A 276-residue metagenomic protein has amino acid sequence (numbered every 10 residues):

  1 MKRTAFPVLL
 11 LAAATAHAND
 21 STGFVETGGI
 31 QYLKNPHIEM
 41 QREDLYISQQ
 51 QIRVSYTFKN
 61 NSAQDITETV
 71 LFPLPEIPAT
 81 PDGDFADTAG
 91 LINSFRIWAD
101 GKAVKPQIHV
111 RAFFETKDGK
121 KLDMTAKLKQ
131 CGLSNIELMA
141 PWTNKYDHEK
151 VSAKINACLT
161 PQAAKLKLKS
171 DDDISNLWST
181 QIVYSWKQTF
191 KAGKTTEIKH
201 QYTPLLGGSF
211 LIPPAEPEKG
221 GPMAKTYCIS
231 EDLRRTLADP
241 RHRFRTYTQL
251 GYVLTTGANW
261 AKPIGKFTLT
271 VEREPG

Functional and structural regions predicted by a protein language model:
K2-V8: Sec-dependent signal peptide recognition, specifically the positively charged N-region followed immediately by
A13-T15: N-terminal signal peptide c-region/cleavage motif recognized by signal peptidases
N19-P73: Early extracytoplasmic/domain-onset interaction patches
F24-Y32, G83-L133: A surface/secretory-pathway sequence property marking extracellular, secreted, or lumenal proteins enriched
S48-S62, P75, T246-G257, F267: Short beta-strand elements of extracellular/lumenal beta-sandwich folds
V54-F58, V70-F72, Y184-G221, F267-R273: Short, hydrophobic/aromatic-enriched beta-strand segments in well-ordered soluble domains
L71-V110, W260-G276: Solvent-exposed beta-hairpin/edge-strand motifs
K102-V104, R111-A112, W142-S175, Y184-F190 (+2 more regions): Intrinsically disordered, low-complexity linkers and stems that provide flexible hinges in membrane-associated
